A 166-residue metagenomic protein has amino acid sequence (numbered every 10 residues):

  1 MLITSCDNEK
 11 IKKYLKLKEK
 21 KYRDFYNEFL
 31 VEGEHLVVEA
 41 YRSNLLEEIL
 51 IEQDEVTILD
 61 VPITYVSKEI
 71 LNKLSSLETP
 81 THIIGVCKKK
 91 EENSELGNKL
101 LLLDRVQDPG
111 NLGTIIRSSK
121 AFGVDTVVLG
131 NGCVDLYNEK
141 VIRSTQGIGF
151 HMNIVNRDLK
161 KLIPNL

Functional and structural regions predicted by a protein language model:
M1-Q53, C133-V134: Boundary-proximal intrinsically disordered activation/regulatory segments immediately upstream of a helical core
L30, L50, I84-V86, L101-L102 (+1 more regions): Structural motif
Y41, S75, N111: A short local structural element in Rossmann-fold oxidoreductases
E47-E48, T64, D125: A short, local hydrophobic-aromatic micro-motif
Q53-L96, E139-L166: S-adenosyl-L-methionine/SAH cofactor-binding core of RNA-modifying enzymes
L96-L166: RNA substrate-binding interface of SAM-dependent RNA methyltransferases
